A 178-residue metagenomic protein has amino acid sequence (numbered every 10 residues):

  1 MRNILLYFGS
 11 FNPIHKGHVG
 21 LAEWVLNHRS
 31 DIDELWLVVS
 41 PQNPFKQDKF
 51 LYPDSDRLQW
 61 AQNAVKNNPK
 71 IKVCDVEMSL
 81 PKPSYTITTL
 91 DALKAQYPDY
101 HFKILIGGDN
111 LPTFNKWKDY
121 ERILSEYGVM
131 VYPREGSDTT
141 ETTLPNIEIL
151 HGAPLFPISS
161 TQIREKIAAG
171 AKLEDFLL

Functional and structural regions predicted by a protein language model:
M1-L178: Nucleotidyltransferase catalytic core that binds NTPs
